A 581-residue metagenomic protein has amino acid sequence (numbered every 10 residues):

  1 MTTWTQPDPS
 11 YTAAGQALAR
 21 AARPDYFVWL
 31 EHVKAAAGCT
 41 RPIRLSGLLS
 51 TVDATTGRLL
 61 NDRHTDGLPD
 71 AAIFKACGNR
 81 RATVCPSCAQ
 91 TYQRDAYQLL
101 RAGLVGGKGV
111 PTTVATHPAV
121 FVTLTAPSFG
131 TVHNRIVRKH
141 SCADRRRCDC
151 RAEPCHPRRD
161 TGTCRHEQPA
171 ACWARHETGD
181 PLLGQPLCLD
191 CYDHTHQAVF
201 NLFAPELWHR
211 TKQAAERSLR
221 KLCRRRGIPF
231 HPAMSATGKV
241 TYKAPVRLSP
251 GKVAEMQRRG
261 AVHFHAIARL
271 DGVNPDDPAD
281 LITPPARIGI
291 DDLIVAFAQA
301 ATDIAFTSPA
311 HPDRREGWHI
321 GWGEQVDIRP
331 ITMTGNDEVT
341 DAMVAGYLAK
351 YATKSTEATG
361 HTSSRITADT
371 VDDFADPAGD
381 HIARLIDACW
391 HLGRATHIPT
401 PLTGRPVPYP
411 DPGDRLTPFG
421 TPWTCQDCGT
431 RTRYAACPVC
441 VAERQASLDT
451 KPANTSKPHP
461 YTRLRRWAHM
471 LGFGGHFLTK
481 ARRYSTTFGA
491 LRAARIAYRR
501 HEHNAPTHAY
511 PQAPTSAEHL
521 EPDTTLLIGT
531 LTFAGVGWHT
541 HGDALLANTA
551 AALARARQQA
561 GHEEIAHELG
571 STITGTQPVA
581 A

Functional and structural regions predicted by a protein language model:
M1-V84, Q90-Q93, W318, W322-A581: Long, low-complexity, charged/polar intrinsically disordered accessory regions
D70-F74, G107-T112, R224, I228 (+1 more regions): Catalytic micro-motifs at enzyme active sites that drive phosphoryl/nucleotidyl and oxygen chemistry
A71-H117, P127-P169: Long, contiguous juxta-domain segments that are non-catalytic but functionally important
C85, V122, K239-D276, L348: Histidine-centered divalent-metal-coordination microenvironment in nucleic-acid enzymes
V120-T125, L187, K350: Active-site-flanking beta-strand signature of metal-NTP-handling nucleotidyl enzymes and homologous cyclase-like
A143-D193, I304-R315: Low-complexity, serine/threonine/proline-enriched polar segments
L202-P245: A short, contiguous, amphipathic alpha-helix enriched in charged residues
A266-D313: Helical (often loop-to-helix) elements that flank the catalytic cores of nucleotide-handling enzymes
